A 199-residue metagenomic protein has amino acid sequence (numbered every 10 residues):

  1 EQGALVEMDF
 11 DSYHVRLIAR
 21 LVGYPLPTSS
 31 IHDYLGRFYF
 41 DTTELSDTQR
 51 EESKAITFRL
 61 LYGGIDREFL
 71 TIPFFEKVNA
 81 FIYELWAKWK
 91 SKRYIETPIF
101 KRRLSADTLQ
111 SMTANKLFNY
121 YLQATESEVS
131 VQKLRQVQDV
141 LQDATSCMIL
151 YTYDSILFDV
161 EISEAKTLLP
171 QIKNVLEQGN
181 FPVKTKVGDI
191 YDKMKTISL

Functional and structural regions predicted by a protein language model:
E1-A114: Helical catalytic core of nucleic-acid polymerases
E1-A4, D139-D143: A short acidic-Thr-Gly-centered motif at the start of a beta-strand
V6, H32, M148-I149, L168: Non-catalytic terminal/accessory segments
D9-F10, T57, C147-E161: Catalytic palm active-site di-aspartate
D11-H14, N115-Q138: Conserved pre-motif C helix in the palm subdomain of viral-like polymerases
L45-D47, K116-E126, D159-E164: Short, contiguous acidic/charged loop-to-helix segments that flank catalytic cores in large enzymes
L61-Y62, R135-Q142, E161, E177: Hydrophobic alpha-helix feature that most strongly marks membrane-spanning transmembrane helices and their immediate
S163-L199: Polymerase palm active-site segment centered on the conserved acidic dipeptide of motif C
